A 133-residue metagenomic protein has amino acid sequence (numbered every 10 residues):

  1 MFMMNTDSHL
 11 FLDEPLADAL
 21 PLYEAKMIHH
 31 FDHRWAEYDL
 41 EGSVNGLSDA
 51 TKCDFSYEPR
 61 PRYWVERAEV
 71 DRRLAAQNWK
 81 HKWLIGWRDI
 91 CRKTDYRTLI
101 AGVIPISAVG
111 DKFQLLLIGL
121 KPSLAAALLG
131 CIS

Functional and structural regions predicted by a protein language model:
M1-S133: Polybasic, glycine- and aromatic-enriched phosphate-binding surface used to engage nucleic acids
